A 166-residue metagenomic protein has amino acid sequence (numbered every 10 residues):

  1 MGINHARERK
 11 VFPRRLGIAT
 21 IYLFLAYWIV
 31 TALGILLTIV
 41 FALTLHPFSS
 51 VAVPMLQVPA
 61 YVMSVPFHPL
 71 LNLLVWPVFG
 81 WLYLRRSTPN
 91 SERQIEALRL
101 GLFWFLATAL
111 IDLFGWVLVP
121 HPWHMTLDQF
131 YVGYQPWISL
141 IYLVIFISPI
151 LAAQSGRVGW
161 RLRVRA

Functional and structural regions predicted by a protein language model:
G2-A166: Juxtamembrane/disordered regions of integral membrane proteins
